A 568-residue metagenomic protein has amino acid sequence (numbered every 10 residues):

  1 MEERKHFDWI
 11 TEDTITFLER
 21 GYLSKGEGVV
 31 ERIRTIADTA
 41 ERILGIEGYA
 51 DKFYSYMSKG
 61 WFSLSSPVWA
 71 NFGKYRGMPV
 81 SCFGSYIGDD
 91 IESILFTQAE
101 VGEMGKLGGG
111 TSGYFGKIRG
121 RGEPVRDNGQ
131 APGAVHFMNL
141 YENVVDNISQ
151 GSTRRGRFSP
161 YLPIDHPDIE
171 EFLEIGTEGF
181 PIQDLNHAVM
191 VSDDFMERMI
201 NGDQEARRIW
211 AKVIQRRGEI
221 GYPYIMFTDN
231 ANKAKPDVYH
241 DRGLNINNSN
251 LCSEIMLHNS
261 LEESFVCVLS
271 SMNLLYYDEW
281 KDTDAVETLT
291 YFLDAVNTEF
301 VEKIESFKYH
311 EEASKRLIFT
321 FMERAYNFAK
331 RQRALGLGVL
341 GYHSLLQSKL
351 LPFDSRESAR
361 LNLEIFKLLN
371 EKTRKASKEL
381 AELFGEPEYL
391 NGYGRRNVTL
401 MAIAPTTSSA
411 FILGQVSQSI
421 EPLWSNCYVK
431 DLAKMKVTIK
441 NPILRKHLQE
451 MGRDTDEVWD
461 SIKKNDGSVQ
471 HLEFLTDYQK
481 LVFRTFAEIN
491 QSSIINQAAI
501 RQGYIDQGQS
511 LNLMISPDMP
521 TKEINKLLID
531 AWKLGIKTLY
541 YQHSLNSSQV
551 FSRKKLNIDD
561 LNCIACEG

Functional and structural regions predicted by a protein language model:
M1-A50, G73, I118, D127-L140 (+4 more regions): Conserved, charged catalytic cores of large soluble enzymes
S24-E27, T39-I46, Y54-R126, A134 (+7 more regions): Function-dense linear segments that define catalytic or interfacial modules in macromolecule-processing proteins
K25, D90-S93, E103-T111, N147-R155 (+9 more regions): Secondary-structure transition/capping motifs at alpha-helix termini and the adjoining loop/turn into the next element
G28, F72-P79, D90, G133-F137 (+12 more regions): Secondary-structure capping and boundary motifs in well-ordered enzyme cores
F83, S112-Y114, Y161-P163, I225-F227 (+11 more regions): Structured core elements
G88-L95, A99-E123, D127, G133-F137 (+9 more regions): Glycine-rich anion/phosphate-binding loop at the beta-strand->alpha-helix junction
Q98, T288-Y326, K330, K349-T406 (+2 more regions): Internal maturation/activation junctions in enzymes
S253-N259, E305, M401-G568: Catalytic alpha/beta core of large soluble enzyme barrels
